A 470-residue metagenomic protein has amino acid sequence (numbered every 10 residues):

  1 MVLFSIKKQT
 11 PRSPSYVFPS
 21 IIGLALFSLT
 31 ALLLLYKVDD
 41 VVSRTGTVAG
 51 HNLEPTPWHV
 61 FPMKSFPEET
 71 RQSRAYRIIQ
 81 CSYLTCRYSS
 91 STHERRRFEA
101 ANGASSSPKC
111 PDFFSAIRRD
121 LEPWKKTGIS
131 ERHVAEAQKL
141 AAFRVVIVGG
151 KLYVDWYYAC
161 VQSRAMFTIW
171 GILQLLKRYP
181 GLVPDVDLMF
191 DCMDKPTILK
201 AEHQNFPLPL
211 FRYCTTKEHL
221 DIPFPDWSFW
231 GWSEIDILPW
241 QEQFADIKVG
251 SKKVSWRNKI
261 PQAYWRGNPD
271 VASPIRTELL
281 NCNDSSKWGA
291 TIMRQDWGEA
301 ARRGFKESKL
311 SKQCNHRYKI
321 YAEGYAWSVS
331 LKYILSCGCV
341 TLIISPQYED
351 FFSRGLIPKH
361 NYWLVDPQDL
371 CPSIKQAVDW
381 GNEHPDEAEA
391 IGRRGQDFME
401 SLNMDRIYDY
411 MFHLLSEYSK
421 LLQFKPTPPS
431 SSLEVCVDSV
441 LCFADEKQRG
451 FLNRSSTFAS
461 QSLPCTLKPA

Functional and structural regions predicted by a protein language model:
V2-R303, E307-K309, P464: Secretory-pathway glycan-assembly enzymes, especially type II membrane glycosyltransferases that use nucleotide-sugar
Q313-N453, F458-A470: Catalytic binding pocket for nucleotide-activated donors in carbohydrate/polymer assembly enzymes
